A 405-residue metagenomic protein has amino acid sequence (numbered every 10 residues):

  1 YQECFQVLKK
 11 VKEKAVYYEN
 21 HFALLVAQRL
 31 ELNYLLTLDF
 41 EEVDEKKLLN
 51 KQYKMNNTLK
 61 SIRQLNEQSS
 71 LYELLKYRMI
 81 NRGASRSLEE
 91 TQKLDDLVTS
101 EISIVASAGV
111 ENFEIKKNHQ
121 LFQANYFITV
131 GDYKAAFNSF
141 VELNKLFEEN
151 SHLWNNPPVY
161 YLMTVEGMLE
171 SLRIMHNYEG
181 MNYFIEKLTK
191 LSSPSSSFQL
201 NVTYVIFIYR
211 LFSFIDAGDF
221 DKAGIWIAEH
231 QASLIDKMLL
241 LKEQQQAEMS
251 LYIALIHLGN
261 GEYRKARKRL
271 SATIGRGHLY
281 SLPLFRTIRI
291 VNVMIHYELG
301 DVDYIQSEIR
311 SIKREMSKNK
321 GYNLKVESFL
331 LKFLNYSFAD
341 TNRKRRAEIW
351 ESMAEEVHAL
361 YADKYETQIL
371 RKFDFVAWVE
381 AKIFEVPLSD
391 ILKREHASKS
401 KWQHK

Functional and structural regions predicted by a protein language model:
Y1-Y160: Internal alpha-solenoid helical repeat scaffolds
K9-V16, N50-K60, D95-A108, V141-L153 (+5 more regions): Amphipathic alpha-helical segments of tetratricopeptide repeats
E19-N20, L24, E31, G109-K116 (+7 more regions): Residues that mark the junctions of alpha-helical repeat units in TPR/alpha-solenoid scaffolds
A23, L30, I115-F122, Y160-E170 (+5 more regions): "A position-specific structural signal for the A-helix of alpha-solenoid helical repeats
I256-L331, A339: C-terminal structural cap/anchor segments
D303-K405: C-terminal non-catalytic interaction modules
